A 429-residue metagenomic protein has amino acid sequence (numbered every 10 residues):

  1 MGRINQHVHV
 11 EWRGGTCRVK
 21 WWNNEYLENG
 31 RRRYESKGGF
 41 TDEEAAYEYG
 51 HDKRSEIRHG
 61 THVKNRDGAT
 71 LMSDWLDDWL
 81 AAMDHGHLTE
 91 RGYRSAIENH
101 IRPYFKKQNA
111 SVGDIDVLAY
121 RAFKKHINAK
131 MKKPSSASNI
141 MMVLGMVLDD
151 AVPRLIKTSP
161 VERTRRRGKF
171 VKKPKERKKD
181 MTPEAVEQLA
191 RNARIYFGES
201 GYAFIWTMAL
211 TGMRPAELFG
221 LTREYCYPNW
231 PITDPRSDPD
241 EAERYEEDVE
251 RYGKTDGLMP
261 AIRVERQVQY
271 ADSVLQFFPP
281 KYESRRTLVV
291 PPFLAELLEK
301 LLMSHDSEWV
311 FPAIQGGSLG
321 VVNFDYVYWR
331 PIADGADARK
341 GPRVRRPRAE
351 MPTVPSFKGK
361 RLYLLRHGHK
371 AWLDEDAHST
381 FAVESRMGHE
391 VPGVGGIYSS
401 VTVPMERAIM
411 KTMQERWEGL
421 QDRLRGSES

Functional and structural regions predicted by a protein language model:
M1, P228-A261, R266-T287, P292 (+4 more regions): C-terminal secondary-structure termini that scaffold catalytic or DNA-interacting sites
M1-G39, E246-E247, D256-A261, D272-S273: Short, Arg/Lys-rich segments that mark the N-terminal edge of DNA/RNA- and chromatin-recognition modules
R13-R18, N23-L118, L301-D306, V310 (+2 more regions): N-terminal DNA-binding module of tyrosine recombinases/phage integrases
E35-T41, K254-R263, Q276-E299, E308-P331: C-terminal catalytic core of Y-nucleophile DNA break-rejoin enzymes
D78-I156, K175-R177, Y196-E199, S318-F324 (+1 more regions): N-terminal core-binding DNA-recognition domain of tyrosine site-specific recombinases/integrases
P134, S138-M142, P153, T158-L221 (+3 more regions): Basic, Lys/Arg- and aromatic-enriched nucleic-acid-binding interface segment
R191-E199, T211, L288, M303-V310 (+3 more regions): Short, basic (Lys/Arg/His-rich) helix/loop patches that form interaction surfaces in the mid-to-C-terminal regions
G220-C226, D376, E384-V391, S399-S400: A short, basic/aromatic helix-end/turn motif that makes direct DNA contacts
